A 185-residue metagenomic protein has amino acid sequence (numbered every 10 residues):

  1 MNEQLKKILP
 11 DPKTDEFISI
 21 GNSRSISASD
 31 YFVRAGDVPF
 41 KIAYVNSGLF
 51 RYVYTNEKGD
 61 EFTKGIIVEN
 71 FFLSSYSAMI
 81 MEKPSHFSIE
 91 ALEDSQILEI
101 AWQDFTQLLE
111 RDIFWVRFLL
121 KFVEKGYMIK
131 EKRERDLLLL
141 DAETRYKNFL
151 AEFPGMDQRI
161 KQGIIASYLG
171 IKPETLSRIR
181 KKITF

Functional and structural regions predicted by a protein language model:
M1-S23, S27, A78: Cyclic nucleotide-binding regulatory module and flanking cytosolic helices
N22, Y31, L49-Y54, F72 (+1 more regions): Short beta-strand segments in beta-sandwich/barrel cores
S27-A28, N46-S47, V68, E93: A cytosolic small-molecule/anion-sensing beta-strand core signal
F32-D37: Short phosphate-coordinating micro-motif centered on Lys-Gly-acidic
F40-R51, E69-N70: Glycine- and acidic-residue-biased ligand/ion/polar-headgroup-sensing regions
T63-K121: Cyclic-nucleotide recognition modules
L109-D112, K130, E152-D157: Basic, amphipathic alpha-helical hairpins
L140-F185: Phosphate-/nucleic-acid-contacting segments
